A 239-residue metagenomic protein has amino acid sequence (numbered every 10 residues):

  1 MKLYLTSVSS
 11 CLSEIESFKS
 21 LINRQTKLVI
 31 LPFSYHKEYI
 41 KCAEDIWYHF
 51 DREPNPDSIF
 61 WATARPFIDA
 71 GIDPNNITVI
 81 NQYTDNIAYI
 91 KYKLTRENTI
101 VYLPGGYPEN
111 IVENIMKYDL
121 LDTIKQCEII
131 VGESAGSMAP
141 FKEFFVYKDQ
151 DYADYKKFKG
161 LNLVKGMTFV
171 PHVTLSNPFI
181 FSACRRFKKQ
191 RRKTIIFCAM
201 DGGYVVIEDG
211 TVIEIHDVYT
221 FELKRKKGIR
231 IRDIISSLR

Functional and structural regions predicted by a protein language model:
M1-R24, I30-D57, V146, Q150-R239: C-terminal and late-domain segments of enzyme folds
L5, T78-V79, Y102-L103, V131-E133 (+1 more regions): General beta-strand structural signal in soluble alpha/beta enzymes
K19, A64, K91-Y92, K117-I124 (+1 more regions): Short amphipathic alpha-helical segments and helix-helix/interface helices
V29, I100-P104, V131-G132, F169-V170: Structural motif
S34-H36, G106-P108, G136: Short glycine-rich anion-binding loops that position phosphate/pyrophosphate groups of nucleotides and phosphorylated
E38, R52-K91: Class I S-adenosyl-L-methionine
I72-I129: Flexible gly/pro-rich beta->alpha loop and the following alpha-helix that scaffold active-site loops
N110-M116, L120-S176: Class I SAM-dependent methyltransferase SAM-binding "motif I" and its flanking Rossmann-like core
